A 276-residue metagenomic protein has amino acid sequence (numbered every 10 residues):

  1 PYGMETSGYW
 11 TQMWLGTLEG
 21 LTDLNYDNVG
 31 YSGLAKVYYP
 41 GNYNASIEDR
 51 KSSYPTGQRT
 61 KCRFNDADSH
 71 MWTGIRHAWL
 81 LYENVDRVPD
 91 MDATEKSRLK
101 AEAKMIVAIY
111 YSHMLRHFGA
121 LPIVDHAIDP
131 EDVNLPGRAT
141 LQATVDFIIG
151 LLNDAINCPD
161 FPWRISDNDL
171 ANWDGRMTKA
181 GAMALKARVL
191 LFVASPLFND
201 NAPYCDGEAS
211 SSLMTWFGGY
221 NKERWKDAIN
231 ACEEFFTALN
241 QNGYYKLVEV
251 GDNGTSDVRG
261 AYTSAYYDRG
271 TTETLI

Functional and structural regions predicted by a protein language model:
P1-N44, Y82, K100, L121 (+3 more regions): An aromatic- and glycine-enriched ligand-binding surface/loop that stacks and positions planar moieties
G3, D27-F118, D132-A171: Conserved, well-structured interaction surfaces
F118-V124: Short, flexible active-site-proximal loops enriched in glycine and acidic residues
A127-P130: Short edge-strand/loop segments of extracellular domains
